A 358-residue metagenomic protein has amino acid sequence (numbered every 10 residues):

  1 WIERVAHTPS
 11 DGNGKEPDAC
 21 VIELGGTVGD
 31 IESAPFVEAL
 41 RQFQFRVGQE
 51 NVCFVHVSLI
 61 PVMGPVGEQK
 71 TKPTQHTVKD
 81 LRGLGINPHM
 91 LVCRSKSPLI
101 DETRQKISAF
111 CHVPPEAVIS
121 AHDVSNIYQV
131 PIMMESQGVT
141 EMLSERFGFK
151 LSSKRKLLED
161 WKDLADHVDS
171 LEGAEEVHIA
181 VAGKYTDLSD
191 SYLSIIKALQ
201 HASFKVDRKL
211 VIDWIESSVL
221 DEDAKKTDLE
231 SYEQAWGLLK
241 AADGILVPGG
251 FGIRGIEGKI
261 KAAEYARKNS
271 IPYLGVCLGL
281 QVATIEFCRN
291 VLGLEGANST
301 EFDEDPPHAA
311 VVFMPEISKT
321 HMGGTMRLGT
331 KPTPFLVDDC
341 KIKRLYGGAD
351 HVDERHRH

Functional and structural regions predicted by a protein language model:
W1-R357: N-terminal beta1-alpha1 cap of cysteine-dependent amidohydrolase-like domains
